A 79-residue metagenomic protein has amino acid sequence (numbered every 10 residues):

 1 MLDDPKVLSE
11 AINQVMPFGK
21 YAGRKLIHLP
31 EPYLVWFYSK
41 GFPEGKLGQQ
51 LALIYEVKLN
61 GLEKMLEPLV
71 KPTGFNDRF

Functional and structural regions predicted by a protein language model:
M1-F79: DEDD superfamily 3′-5′ metal-dependent exonuclease/proofreading module
